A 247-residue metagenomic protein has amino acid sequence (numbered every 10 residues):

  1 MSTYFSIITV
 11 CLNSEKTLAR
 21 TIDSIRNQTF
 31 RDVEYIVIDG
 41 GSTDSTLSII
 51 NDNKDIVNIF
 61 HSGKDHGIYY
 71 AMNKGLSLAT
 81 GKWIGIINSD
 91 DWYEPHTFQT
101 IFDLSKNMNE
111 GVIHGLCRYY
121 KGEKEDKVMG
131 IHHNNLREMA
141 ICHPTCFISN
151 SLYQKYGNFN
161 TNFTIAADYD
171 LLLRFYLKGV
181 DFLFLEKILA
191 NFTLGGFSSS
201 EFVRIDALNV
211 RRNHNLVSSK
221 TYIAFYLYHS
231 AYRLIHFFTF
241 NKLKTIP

Functional and structural regions predicted by a protein language model:
M1-R26: N-proximal low-complexity "stem/linker" segments adjacent to membrane-targeting elements
T3-S6, E34, D170: Cell-envelope/extracellular polymer assembly enzymes that use nucleotide-activated donors
K16-A19, D44-D52, H96: Acidic helix N-cap motif at the loop->helix transition within catalytic regions of sugar-transfer enzymes
R31, D39-S48, N88-D91: A conserved acidic beta->alpha catalytic loop
H61-A79: Glycine-rich, basic loop-to-helix element that forms the pyrophosphate-binding segment of sugar-nucleotide handling
I84: Short aromatic/hydrophobic "clamp" motif used to bind/position activated sugar donors
W92, H96-D126: Conserved donor NDP-sugar-binding/catalytic core segment of glycosyltransferases
M129-D206, V210: Conserved nucleotide-sugar donor-binding catalytic segment
